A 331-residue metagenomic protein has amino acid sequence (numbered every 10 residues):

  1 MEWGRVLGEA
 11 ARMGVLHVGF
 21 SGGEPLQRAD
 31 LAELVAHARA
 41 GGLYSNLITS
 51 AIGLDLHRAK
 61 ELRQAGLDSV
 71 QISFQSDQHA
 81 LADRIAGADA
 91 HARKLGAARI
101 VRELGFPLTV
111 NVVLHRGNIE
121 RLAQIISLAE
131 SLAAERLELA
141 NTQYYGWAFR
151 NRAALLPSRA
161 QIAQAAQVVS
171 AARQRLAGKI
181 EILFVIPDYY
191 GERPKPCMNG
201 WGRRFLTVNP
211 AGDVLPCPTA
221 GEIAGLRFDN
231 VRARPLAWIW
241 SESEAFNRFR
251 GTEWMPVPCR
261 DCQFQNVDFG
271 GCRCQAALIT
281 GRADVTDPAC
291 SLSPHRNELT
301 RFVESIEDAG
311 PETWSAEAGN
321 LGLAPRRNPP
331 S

Functional and structural regions predicted by a protein language model:
M1-S69: Conserved alpha-helical substructure of the radical SAM core
E2-G22, V285-S331: Short Fe-S-cluster ligation motifs
W3-G4, R28, A32, D55-L56 (+5 more regions): Structural motif corresponding to alpha-helix initiation and N-cap regions
S21-P25, I52-G53, A148, R204 (+1 more regions): Gly/Ser/Thr-rich beta-alpha loop segments that engage phosphate groups in nucleotides
G22, F74, N141, N266 (+1 more regions): Residues that line or immediately flank small-molecule/substrate-binding pockets and catalytic motifs
E24, G53, S76, Q143 (+1 more regions): Flexible, active-site-proximal loop/turn residues at the rims of small-molecule/cofactor binding pockets and catalytic
K60, Q64-S69, S73-R234: Radical SAM enzyme [4Fe-4S]-AdoMet core and its adjacent flexible, acidic and glycine-rich loops/tails across
F184-N297: Accessory C-terminal segments flanking Radical SAM cores
